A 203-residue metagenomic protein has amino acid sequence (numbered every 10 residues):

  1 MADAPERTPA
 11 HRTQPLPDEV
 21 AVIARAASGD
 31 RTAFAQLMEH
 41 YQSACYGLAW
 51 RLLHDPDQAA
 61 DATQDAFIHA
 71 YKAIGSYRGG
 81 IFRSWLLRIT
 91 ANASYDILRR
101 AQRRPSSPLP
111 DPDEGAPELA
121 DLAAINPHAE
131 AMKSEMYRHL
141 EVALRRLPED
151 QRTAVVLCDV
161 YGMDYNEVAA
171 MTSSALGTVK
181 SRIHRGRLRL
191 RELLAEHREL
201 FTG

Functional and structural regions predicted by a protein language model:
M1-A44, R145, E192, T202-G203: N-terminal module of bacterial RNA polymerase sigma factors
A2, R99-R100, R152, R187-G203: Short, Lys/Arg-enriched C-terminal cap helix and immediately downstream tail that follows
A4-T8, R12-E19, R104-E130, D164: Internal acidic/polar
R12-T13, A27-Q36, Y46-D65, L176 (+1 more regions): Short, charged helix-capping/linker segments at alpha-helix termini
A27-S28, H54, D65-F82, R100-Q102: Sigma70-family region 2
M38-P56, A73, L144, R189 (+1 more regions): Amphipathic, Lys/Arg- and hydrophobic-enriched alpha-helical face
D57, R138-T153, L157-T178: Helix-turn-helix DNA-binding module
A73-S76, R88-L109, K133, E196: Arg/Lys-rich amphipathic alpha helix in sigma70-family domain 2
